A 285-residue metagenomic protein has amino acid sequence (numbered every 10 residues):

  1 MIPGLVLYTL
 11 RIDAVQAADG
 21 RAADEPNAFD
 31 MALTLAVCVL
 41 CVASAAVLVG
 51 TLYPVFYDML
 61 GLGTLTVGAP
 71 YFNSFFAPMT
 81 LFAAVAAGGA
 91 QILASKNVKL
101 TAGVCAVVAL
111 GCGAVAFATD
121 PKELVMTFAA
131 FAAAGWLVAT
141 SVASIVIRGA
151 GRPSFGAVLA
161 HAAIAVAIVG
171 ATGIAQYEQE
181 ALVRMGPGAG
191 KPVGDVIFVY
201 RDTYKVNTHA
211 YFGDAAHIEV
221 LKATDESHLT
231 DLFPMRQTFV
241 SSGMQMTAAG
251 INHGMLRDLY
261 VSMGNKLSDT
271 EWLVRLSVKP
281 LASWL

Functional and structural regions predicted by a protein language model:
M1-F198, A282-L285: Contiguous transmembrane helix-bundle modules in multi-pass membrane proteins
A109-G111, A165-L285: Accessory, solvent-exposed terminal regions and/or long lumenal/extracellular loops of proteins
